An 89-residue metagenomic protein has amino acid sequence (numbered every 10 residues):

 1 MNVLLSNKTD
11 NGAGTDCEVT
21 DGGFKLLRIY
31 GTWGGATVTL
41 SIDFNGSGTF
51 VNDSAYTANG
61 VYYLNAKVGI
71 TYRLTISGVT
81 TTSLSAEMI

Functional and structural regions predicted by a protein language model:
M1-D21: Transition segment at domain starts
N2-S6, G46-A55: Surface-exposed loop/edge segments in extracytoplasmic proteins
D10-G12, A55-V61: Short, solvent-exposed loop/turn segments in extracellular or other extracytoplasmic domains
A13, D21-G23, G34, G46 (+1 more regions): Repetitive beta-strand solenoid architecture
G14, F24-L26, V61: Intrinsic-disorder/low-complexity, polar/charged segments enriched in Ser/Thr/Lys/Arg/Asp/Glu/Gln
D16-E18, G60-A66: Exposed aromatic-hydrophobic patches
G23-I29, N65-S85: Noncatalytic modules at the cell exterior or secretory-pathway interfaces, chiefly beta-strand-rich lectin/adhesion
W33-N52, S85-I89: Short, surface-exposed beta-strand/strand-loop-strand elements in extracellular ectodomains
